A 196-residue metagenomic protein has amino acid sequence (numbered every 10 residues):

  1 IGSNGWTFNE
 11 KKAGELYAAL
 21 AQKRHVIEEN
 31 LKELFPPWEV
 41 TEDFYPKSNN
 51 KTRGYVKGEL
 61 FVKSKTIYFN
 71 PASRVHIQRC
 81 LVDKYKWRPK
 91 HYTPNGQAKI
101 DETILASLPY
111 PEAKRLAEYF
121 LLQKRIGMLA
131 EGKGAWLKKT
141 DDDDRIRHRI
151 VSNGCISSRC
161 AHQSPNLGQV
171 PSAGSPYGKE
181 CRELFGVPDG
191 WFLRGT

Functional and structural regions predicted by a protein language model:
I1-E180, G186-F192: Conserved "right-hand" nucleotidyltransferase catalytic core of DNA-directed polymerases
R194-T196: Structured, contiguous alpha/beta core segments that scaffold functional sites
